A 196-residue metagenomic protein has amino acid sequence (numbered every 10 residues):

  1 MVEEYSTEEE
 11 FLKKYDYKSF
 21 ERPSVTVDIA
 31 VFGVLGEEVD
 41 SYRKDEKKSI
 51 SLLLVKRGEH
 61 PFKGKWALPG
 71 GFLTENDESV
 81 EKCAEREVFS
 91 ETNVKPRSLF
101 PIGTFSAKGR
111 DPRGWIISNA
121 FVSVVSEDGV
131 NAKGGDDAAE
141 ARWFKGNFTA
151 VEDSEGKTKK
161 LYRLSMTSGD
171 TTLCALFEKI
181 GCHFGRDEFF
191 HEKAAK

Functional and structural regions predicted by a protein language model:
M1-K196: N-terminal leader/linker segments that precede catalytic domains of diphosphate-processing enzymes
